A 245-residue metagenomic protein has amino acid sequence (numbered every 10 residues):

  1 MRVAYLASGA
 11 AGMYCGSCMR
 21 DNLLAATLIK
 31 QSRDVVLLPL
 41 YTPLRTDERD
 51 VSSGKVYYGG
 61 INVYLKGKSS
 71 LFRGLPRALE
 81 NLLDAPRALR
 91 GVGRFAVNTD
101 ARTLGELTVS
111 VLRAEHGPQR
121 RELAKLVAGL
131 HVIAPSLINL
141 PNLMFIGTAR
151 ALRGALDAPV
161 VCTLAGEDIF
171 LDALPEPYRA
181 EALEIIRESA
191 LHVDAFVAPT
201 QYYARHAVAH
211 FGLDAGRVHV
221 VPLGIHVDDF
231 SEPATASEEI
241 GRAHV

Functional and structural regions predicted by a protein language model:
V36-A128: A conserved catalytic-core segment of Leloir-type glycosyltransferases
Y58, F72-R73, R77, V127-F145 (+1 more regions): Short N-terminal targeting/anchoring amphipathic segment
R113-E115, L143-G147, V161-R179, H192-A195: A short, histidine- and acid-enriched strand-loop-helix "catalytic/donor-clamping" loop that lines the nucleotide-sugar
A124-V132, Y178-F196: Membrane-proximal helix-turn-helix segments that form the acceptor-binding/catalytic region of lipid-linked
L137-N139, L152-F170, H219: Active-site proximal beta-strand in glycosyltransferases
N139, L191-Q201, H219: A short beta-strand/loop micro-motif in the catalytic core of glycosyltransferases that engages the nucleotide-sugar
D172-L174, V208, I225-E239: Acidic anion/phosphate-binding donor-loop and adjacent secondary structure in glycosyltransferase catalytic cores
Y202, G224: Carbohydrate-associated surface elements
